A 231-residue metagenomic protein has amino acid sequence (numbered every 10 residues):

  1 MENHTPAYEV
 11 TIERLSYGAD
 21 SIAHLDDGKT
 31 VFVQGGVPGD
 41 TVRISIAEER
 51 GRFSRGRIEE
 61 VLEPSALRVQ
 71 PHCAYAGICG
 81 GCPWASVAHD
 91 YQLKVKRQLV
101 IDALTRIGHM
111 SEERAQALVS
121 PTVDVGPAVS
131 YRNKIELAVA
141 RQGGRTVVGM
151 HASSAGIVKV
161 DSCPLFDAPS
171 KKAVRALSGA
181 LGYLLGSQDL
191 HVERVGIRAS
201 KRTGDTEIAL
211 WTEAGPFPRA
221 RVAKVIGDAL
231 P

Functional and structural regions predicted by a protein language model:
M1-P231: Accessory RNA-recognition modules of RNA-modification enzymes
